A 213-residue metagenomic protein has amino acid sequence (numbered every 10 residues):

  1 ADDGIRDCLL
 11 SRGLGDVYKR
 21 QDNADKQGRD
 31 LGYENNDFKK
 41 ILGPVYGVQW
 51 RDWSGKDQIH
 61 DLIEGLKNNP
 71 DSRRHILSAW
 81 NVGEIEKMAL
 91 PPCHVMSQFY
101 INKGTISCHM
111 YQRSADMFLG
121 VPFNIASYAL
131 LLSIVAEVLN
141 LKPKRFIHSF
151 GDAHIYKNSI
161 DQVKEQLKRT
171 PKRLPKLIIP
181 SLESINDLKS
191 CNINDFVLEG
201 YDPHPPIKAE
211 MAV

Functional and structural regions predicted by a protein language model:
A1-Y18: Single conserved hydrophobic/aromatic residue that forms the stacking wall/gate of nucleotide- or nucleobase-binding
D2, I59-H60, A129: Short, well-ordered alpha-helical scaffold segments within catalytic/effector domains
G15-S78: Active-site acidic/histidine clusters and adjacent loop/turn architecture that either coordinate catalytic ions
K26-R29, W53, G65-S190, A212: Conserved helix-adjacent loop modules within structured domains
N192-D195: Phosphate-rich cofactor/ligand-interacting catalytic cores and adjacent structured alpha/beta frameworks
L198-V213: Structural signal for terminal/edge beta-strands and the immediately following C-terminal loop/tail that closes
